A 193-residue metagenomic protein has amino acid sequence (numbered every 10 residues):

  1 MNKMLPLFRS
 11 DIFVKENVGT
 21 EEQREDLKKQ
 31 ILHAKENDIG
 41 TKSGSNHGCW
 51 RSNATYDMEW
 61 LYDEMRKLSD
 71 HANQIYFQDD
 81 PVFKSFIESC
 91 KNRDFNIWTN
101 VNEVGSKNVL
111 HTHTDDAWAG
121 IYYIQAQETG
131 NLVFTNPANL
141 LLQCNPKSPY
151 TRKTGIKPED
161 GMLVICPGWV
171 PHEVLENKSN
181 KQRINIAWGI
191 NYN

Functional and structural regions predicted by a protein language model:
M1-E88, K107: Non-heme Fe(II)/2-oxoglutarate
V18-G19, I124-E128, N193: Short loop segments at secondary-structure junctions
T20, M58-L61, H113, K157 (+1 more regions): Aromatic-acidic/polar surface patches that form glycan- and anion
R93-I165, E173-L175, Q182: Catalytic core of non-heme Fe(II) oxygenases with the double-stranded beta-helix
A119-I121, N180-N193: A short hydrophobic beta-strand segment most commonly corresponding to one strand of the jelly-roll/cupin
